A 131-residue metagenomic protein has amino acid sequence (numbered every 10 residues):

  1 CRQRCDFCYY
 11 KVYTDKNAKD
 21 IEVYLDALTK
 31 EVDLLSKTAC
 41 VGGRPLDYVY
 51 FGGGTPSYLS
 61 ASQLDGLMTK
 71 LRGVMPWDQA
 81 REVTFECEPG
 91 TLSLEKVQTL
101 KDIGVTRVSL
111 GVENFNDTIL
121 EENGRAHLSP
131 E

Functional and structural regions predicted by a protein language model:
C1-R2, V105: N-proximal short alpha-helices
R2-V12: Local cysteine-cluster metal-coordination motifs and their immediate loop/turn environment, predominantly Fe-S cluster
V12-E131: Conserved non-cysteine loop/helix-boundary elements of the Radical SAM core domain that shape
